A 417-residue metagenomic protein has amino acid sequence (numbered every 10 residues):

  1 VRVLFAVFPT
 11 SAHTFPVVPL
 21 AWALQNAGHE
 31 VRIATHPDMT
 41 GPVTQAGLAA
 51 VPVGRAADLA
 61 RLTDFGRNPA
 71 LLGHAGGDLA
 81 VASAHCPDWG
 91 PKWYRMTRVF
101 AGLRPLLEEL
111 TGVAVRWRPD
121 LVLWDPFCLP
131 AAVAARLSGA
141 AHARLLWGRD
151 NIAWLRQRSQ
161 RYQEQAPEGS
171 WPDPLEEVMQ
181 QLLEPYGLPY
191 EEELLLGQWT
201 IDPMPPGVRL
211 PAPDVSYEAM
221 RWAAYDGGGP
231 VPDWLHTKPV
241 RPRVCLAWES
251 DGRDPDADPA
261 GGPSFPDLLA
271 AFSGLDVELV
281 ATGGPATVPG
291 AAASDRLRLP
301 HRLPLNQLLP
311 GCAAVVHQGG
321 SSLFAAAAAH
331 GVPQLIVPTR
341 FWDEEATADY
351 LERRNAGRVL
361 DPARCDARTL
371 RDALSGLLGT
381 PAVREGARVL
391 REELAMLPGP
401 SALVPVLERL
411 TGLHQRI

Functional and structural regions predicted by a protein language model:
V1-A56: N-terminal subdomain of nucleotide-sugar transferases
A21, P300-Y350: A donor-sugar binding/catalytic signature common to diverse glycosyltransferases and related nucleotide-sugar
H36, G169-G252, G284: A nucleotide-sugar donor-handling region in carbohydrate enzymes
V53-W117: Phosphate/nucleotide-donor binding subsite
G90-E176: Conserved nucleotide-sugar donor-interacting segment of glycosyltransferase catalytic cores, predominantly GT-B
Y217-A314: Donor-nucleotide binding loops and adjacent catalytic segments primarily of GT-B fold Leloir glycosyltransferases
W342-A373: Change "using UDP/GDP/dTDP sugars" to "using nucleotide sugars
D372-I417: C-terminal amphipathic helix plus adjacent low-complexity, charged tail appended to glycosyltransferase catalytic
